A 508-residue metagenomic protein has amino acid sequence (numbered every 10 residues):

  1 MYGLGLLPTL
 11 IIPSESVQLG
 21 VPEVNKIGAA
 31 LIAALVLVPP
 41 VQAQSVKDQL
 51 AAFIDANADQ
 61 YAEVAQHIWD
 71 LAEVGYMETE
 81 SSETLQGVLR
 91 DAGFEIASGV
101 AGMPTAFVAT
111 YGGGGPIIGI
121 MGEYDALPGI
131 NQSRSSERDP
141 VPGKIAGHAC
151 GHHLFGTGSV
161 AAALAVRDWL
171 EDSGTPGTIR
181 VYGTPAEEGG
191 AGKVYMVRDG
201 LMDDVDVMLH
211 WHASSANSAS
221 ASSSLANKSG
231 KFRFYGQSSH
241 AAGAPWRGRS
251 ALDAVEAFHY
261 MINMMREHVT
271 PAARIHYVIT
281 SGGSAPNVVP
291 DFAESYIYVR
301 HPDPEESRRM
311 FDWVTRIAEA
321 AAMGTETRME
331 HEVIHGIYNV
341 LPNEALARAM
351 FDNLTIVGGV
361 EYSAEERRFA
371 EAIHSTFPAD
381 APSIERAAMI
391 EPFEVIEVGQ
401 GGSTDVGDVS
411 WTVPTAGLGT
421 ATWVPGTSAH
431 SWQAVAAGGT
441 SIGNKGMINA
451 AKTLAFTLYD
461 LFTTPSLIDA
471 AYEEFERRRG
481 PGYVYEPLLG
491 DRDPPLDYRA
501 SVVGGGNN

Functional and structural regions predicted by a protein language model:
G5, N25-L31: Sec-dependent signal peptide recognition, specifically the positively charged N-region followed immediately by
L6-E23: Short, Lys/Arg-enriched N-terminal segments with co-localized hydrophobic residues within the first ~10-30 amino acids
A30-V38: Bacterial N-terminal signal peptides
P39-A43: Sec/Tat signal peptide C-region and signal peptidase I cleavage site
Q44, E256-N508: Metal-dependent amide/peptide-bond hydrolase catalytic core, centered on the "pita-bread" metallohydrolase fold
Q44-H148, H153, T157-T178: Acidic/His- and Gly-rich active-site-bordering loop/insert found across diverse amide/peptide-bond hydrolases
I54-Y61, A65, W69-A72, Y76 (+8 more regions): Sec/Tat-exported extracytoplasmic proteins
D139-G147, H153-L154, L170-P290, R300: Histidine/acidic-residue-rich, glycine-tolerant segments that coordinate divalent metal ions
